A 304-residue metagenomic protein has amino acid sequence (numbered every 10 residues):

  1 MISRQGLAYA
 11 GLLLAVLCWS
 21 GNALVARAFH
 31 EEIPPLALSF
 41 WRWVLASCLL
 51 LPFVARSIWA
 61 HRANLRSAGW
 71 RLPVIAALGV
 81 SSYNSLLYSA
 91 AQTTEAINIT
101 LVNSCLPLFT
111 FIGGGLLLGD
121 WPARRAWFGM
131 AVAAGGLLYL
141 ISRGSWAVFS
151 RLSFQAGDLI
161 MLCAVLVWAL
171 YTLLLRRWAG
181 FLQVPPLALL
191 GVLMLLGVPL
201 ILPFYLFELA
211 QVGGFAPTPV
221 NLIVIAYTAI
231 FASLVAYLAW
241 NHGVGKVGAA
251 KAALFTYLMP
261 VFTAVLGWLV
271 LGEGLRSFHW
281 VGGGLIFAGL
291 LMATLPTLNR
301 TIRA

Functional and structural regions predicted by a protein language model:
M1-F40, A147-R177, P199, R303-A304: Glycine-/small-residue-enriched transmembrane alpha-helix faces in small-molecule transporters and effluxers
A15, S39-W41, N84, N98-C105 (+2 more regions): Helix-helix packing/entry segments at the starts of transmembrane helices
C18, N22-V25, L51-N103, Y139 (+1 more regions): Specific transmembrane alpha-helical segments of multi-pass solute transporters/efflux pumps, especially DMT/EamA
N22, L45-L49, V102-L116, A131 (+5 more regions): Alpha-helical transmembrane segments of compact multi-pass small-molecule transporters, enriched in specific families
L24-E32, Q92, I141-F154, F181 (+3 more regions): Membrane-interface helix termini and inter-helical loops of multi-pass transporters
F29, L38, R42, A90 (+8 more regions): Hydrophobic/aromatic residues within transmembrane alpha-helices of multi-pass small-molecule transporters
E32-S82, F109-T110, L166-L174, L189-L209 (+2 more regions): Transmembrane alpha-helices of multi-pass small-molecule transport proteins
L50, G113, P122-G144, Y257 (+2 more regions): Hydrophobic transmembrane alpha-helices of multi-pass small-molecule transport proteins
